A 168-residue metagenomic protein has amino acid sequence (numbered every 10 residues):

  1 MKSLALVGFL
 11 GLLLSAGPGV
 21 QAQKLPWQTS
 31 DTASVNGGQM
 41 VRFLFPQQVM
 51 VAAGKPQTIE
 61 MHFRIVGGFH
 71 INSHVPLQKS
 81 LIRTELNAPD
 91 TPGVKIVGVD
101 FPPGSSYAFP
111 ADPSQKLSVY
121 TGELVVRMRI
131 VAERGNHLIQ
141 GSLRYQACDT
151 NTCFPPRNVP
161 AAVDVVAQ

Functional and structural regions predicted by a protein language model:
A5-A16: Bacterial N-terminal signal peptides
P18-V20: Intrinsic low-complexity/disordered segments
A22-Q168: Extracellular/lumen-exposed scaffold segments
